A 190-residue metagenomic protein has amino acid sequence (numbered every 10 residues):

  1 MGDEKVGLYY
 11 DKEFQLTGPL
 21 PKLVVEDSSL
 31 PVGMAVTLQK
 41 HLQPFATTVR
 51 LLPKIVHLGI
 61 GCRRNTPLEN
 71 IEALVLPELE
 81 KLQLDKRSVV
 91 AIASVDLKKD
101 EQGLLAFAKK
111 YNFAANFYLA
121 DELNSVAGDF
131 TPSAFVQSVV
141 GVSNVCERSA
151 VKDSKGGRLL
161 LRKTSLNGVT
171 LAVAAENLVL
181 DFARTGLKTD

Functional and structural regions predicted by a protein language model:
M1-K99, G103, A174-E176, D190: Conserved mixed alpha/beta catalytic, RNA-binding, or beta-rich assembly cores of soluble enzyme, regulatory
L76-P77, R87-A150, S154-V169, L178-D190: C-terminal non-catalytic interaction/assembly regions of soluble proteins
